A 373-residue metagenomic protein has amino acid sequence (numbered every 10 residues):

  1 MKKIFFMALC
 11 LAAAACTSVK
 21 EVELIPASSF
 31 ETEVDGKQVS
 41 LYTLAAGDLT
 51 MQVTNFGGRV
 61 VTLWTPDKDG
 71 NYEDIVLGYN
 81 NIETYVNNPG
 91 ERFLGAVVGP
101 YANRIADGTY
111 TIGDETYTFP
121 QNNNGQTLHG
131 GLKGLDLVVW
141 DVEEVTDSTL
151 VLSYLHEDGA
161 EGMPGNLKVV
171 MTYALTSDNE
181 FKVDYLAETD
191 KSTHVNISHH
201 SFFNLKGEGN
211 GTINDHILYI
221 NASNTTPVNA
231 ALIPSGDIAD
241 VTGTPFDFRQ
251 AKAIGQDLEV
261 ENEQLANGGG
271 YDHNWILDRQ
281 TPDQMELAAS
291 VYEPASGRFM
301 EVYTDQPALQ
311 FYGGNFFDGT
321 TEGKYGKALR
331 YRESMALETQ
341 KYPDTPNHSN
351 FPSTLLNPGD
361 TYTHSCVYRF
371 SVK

Functional and structural regions predicted by a protein language model:
M1-L24: Bacterial Sec-dependent N-terminal signal peptides
T17-K373: An exposed, glycine/acidic-rich loop-and-rim segment of catalytic or binding clefts
